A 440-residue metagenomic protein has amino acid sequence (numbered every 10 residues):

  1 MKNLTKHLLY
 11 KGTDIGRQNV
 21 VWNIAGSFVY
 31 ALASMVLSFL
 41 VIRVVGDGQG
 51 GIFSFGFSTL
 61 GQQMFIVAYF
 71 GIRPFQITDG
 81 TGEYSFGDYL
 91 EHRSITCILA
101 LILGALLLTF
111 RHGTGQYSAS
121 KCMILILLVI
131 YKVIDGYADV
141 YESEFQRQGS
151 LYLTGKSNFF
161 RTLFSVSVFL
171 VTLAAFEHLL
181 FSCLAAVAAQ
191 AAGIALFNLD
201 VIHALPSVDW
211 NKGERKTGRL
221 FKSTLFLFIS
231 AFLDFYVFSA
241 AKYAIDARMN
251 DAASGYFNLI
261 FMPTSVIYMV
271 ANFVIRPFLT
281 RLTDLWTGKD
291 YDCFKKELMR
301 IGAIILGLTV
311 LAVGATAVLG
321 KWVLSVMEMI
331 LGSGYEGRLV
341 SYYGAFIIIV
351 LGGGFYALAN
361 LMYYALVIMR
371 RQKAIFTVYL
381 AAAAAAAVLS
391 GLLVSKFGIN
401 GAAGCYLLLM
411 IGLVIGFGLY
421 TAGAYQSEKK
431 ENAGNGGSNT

Functional and structural regions predicted by a protein language model:
M1-G12, G16, Y152, K156 (+6 more regions): Interhelical loop/hinge segments that connect adjacent transmembrane helices in multipass membrane
T13, R17, P74-S85, V133-N158 (+3 more regions): Membrane-interface junctions at transmembrane-helix termini in multi-pass inner-membrane proteins
D14-Y30, Q62, I66-R111, A119 (+2 more regions): Membrane-water interface segments that mark the loop-to-transmembrane alpha-helix transition
N19-M35, F160-R161, S165, S182-F197 (+3 more regions): Transmembrane helical elements of multi-pass membrane transporters/channels
L32, L37-Q63, K121-C122, K216-S223 (+4 more regions): Interfacial/gating helices of multi-pass transporter permease domains
D47-G51, F110-L128, V318-G354, N400: Interfacial segments at transmembrane-helix termini and the short loops linking adjacent helices
S54, K121-V129, K156-A204, R219 (+3 more regions): Hydrophobic alpha-helical transmembrane segments
F65-Y84, R147, I260, I267-D290 (+1 more regions): Helix-loop junctions and terminal segments of transmembrane helices in multi-pass membrane transport/translocation
